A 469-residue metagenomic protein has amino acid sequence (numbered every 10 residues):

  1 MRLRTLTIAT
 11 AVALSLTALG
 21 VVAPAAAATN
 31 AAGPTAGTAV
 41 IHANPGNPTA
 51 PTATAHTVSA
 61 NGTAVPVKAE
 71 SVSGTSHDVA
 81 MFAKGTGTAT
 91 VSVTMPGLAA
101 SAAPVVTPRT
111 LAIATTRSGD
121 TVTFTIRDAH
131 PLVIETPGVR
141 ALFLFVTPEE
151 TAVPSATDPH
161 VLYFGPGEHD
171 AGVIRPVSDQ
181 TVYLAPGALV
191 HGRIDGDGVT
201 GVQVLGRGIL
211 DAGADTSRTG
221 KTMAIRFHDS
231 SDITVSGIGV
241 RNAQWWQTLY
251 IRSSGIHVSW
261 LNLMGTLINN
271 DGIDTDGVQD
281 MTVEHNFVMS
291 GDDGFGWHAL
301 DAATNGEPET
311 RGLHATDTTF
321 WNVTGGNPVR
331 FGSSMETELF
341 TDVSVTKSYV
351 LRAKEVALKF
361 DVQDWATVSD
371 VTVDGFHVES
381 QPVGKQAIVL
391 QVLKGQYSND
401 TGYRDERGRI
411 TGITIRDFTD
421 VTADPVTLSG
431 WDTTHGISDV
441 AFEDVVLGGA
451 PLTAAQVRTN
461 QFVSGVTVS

Functional and structural regions predicted by a protein language model:
M1-A28: Secretory targeting and sorting signals
P24-S469: Extracellular/periplasmic carbohydrate-active domains that bind, remodel, or depolymerize complex polysaccharides
